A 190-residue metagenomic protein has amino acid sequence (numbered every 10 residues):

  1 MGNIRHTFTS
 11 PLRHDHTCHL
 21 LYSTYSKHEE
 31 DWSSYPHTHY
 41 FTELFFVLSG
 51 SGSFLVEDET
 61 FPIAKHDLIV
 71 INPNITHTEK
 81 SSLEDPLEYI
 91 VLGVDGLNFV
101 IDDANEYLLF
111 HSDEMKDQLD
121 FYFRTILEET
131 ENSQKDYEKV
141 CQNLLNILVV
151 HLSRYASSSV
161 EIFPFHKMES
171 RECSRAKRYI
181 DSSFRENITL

Functional and structural regions predicted by a protein language model:
M1-L68, L83, E106-F110: Generic protein-terminus/edge-of-domain signal
E43, E79, E129: Acidic-residue sensor for enzyme active/binding pockets
E43-F46, Q118-Y122, L144, L148-H151: Amphipathic, well-ordered alpha-helical segments in soluble domains
S53, T78, S183: Detector for the N-terminal beta1/A-loop initiation region of ABC nucleotide-binding domains
N74-L97: Ligand-binding loop in jelly-roll beta-barrel domains
D95-A104, L108-L109: Conserved segment of winged-helix/HTH DNA-binding domains
E106-D117, T130-C141, V150-T189: Short, Lys/Arg-enriched, Trp-marked, Pro/Gly-tolerant hinge/linker segments that flank
